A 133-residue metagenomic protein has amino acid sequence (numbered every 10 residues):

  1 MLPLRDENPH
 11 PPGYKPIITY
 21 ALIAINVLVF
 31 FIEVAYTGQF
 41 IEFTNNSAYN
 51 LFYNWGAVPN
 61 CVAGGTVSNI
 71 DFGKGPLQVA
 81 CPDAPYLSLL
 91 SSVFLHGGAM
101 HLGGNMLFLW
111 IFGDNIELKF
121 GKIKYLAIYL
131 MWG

Functional and structural regions predicted by a protein language model:
M1-L89: N-terminal signal-anchor transmembrane helix
D83-G133: Transmembrane helix-loop-helix
